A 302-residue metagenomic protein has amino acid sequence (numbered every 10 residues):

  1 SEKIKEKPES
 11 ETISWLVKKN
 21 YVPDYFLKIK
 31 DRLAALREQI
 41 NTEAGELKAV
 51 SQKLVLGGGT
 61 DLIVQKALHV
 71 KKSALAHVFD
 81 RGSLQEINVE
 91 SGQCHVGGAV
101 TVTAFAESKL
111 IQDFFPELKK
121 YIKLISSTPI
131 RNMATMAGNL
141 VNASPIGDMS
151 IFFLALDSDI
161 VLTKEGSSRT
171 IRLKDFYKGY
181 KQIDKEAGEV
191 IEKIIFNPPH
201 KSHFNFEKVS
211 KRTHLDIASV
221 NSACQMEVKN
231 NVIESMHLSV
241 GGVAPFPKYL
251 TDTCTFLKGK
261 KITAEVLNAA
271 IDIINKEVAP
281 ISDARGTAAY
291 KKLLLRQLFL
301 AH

Functional and structural regions predicted by a protein language model:
S1-H302: C-terminal structural segment of proteins
